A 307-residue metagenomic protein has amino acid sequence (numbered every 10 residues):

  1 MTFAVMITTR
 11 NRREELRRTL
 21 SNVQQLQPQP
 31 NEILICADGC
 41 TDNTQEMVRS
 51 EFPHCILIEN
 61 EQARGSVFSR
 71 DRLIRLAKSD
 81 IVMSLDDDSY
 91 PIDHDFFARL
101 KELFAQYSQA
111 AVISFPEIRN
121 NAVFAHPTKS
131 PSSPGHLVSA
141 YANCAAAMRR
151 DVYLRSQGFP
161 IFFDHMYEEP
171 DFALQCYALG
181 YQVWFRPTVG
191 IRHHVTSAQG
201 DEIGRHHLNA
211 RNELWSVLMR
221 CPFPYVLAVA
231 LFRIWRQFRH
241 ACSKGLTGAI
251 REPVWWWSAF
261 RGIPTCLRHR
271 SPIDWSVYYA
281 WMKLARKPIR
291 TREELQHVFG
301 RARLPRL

Functional and structural regions predicted by a protein language model:
S21-P30: Short, acidic, metal-binding catalytic loop of nucleotide-sugar glycosyltransferases
N31-G39, I58-N60: Short beta-strand/loop segment that forms part of the nucleotide-sugar
A37-Q45, S89-Y90: A conserved acidic beta->alpha catalytic loop
N60-A77: Glycine-rich, basic loop-to-helix element that forms the pyrophosphate-binding segment of sugar-nucleotide handling
V82: Short aromatic/hydrophobic "clamp" motif used to bind/position activated sugar donors
I92-A125: Conserved donor NDP-sugar-binding/catalytic core segment of glycosyltransferases
R99, A140, A145-M148, V152-Q157 (+1 more regions): A short, conserved alpha-helix in the catalytic core of glycosyltransferases
V226-L307: Non-catalytic, C-terminal membrane-associated alpha-helical segments of glycosyltransferases
